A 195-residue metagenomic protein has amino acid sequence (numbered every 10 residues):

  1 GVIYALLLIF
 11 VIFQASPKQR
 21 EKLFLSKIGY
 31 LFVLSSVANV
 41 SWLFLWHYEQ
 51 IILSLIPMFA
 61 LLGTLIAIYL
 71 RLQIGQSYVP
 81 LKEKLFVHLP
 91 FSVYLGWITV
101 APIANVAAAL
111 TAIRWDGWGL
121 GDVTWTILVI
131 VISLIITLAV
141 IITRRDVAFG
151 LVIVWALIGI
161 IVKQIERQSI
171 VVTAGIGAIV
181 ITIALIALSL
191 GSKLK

Functional and structural regions predicted by a protein language model:
G1-L55: Early transmembrane hairpin module of multi-pass membrane proteins
S16-P17, L70-Q76, A187-K195: Membrane-interface capping segments at transmembrane-helix boundaries
L31-W42, M58-L70, V87-N105: Alpha-helical transmembrane segments of multi-pass integral membrane proteins
S41-I56, I113-L120, I141-R144, I165-V171: Membrane-interface helix caps and helix-loop-helix hairpins in membrane proteins
F86-T137: A mid-sequence, solvent-exposed acidic-amphipathic segment
G119-I135, I161-A184: Membrane-interface transmembrane-helix boundary segments in multi-pass integral membrane proteins
L138-L151: Membrane-helix interface "capping/anchor" motifs
A148-I160: Central hydrophobic cores of alpha-helical transmembrane segments in multi-pass integral membrane proteins
